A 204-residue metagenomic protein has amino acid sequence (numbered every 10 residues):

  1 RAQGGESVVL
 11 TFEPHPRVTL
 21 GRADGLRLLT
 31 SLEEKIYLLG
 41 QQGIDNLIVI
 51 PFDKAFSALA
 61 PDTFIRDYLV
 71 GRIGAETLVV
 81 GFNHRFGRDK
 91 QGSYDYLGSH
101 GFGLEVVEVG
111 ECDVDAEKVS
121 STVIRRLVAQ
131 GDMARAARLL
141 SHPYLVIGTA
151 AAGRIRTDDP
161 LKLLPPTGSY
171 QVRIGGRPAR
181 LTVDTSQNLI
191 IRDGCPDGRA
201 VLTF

Functional and structural regions predicted by a protein language model:
R1, V9-L10, L39, L78 (+2 more regions): Intrinsic structural disorder
R1-G71: Core alpha/beta nucleotide-donor-binding catalytic domains of modification enzymes
Q3-G5, G43-D45, I73-G74, G101-L104 (+1 more regions): Short glycine/proline-enriched coil/turn segments at helix->beta-strand junctions
S7, E76-L78, R199-V201: Hydrophobic beta-strand segments of well-ordered beta-sheets in folded domains
T11-H15, Q42-L47, G71-E76, A137 (+3 more regions): Generic detector of short, locally flexible boundary/turn motifs and exposed helical patches
T30-E33, I50, F64, G110 (+2 more regions): Residue-level detector of functional hotspots within protein domains
A58-G153: Classical nucleotidyltransferase
A151-F204: Phosphate/ribose-recognition catalytic cores of enzymes acting on nucleotide-derived substrates
